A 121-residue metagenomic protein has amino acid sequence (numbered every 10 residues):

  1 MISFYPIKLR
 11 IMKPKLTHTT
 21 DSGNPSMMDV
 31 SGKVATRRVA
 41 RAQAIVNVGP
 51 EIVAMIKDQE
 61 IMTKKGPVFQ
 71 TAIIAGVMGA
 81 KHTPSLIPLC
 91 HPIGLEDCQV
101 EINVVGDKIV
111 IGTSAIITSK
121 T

Functional and structural regions predicted by a protein language model:
M1-I11: N-terminal amphipathic/basic-hydrophobic helices that include classical n-h-c signal peptides and signal-anchor
M12-V68, I73-H91, E96-T121: C-terminal binding/interaction regions
